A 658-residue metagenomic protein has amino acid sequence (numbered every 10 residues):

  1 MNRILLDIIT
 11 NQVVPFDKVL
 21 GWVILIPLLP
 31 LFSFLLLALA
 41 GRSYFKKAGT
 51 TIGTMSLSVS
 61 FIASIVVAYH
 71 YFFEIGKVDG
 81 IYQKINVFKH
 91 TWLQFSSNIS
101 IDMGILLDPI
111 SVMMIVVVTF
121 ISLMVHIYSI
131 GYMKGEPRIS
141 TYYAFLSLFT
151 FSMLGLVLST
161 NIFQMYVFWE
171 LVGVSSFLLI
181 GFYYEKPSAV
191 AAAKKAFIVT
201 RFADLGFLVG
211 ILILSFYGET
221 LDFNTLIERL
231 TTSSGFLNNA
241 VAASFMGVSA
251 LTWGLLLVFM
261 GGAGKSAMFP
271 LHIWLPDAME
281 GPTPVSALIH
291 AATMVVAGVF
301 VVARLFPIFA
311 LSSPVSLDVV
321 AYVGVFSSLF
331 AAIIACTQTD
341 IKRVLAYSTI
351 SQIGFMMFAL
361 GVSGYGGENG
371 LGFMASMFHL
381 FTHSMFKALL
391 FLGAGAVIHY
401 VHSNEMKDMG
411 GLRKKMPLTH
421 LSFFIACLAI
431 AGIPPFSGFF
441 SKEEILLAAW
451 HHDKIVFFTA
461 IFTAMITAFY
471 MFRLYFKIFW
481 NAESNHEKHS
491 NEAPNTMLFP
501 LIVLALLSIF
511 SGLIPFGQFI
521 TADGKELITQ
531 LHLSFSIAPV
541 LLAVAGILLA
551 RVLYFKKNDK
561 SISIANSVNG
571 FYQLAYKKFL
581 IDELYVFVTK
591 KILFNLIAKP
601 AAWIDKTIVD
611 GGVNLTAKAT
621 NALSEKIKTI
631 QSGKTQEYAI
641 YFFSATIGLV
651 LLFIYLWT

Functional and structural regions predicted by a protein language model:
N2-W22, A40-V116, F120-A144, G218-F245 (+4 more regions): Transmembrane helix-loop-helix hairpins at membrane boundaries of multipass inner-membrane proteins
V14-L28, Y44-T51, I99-V117, G155-F168 (+8 more regions): Membrane-entry segments of alpha-helical transmembrane domains in multi-pass membrane proteins
V23-P30, G53-A63, S111-V118, Y142 (+10 more regions): Hydrophobic alpha-helical transmembrane segments of polytopic
P27-R42, A263, A267, S328: N-terminal signal-anchor/start-transfer transmembrane helix
S96-L106, F519-S534, F555-T658: Aromatic-capped, Gly/Pro-kinked transmembrane alpha-helices
M124-M165, V174-T496, L513: Hydrophobic transmembrane alpha-helices and their helix-loop junctions in integral membrane proteins
A429-F440, E444, A505-D523, T589 (+1 more regions): Alpha-helical transmembrane segments and their membrane-interface junctions in multi-pass membrane proteins
S490-L549: Hard-cation-handling environments
